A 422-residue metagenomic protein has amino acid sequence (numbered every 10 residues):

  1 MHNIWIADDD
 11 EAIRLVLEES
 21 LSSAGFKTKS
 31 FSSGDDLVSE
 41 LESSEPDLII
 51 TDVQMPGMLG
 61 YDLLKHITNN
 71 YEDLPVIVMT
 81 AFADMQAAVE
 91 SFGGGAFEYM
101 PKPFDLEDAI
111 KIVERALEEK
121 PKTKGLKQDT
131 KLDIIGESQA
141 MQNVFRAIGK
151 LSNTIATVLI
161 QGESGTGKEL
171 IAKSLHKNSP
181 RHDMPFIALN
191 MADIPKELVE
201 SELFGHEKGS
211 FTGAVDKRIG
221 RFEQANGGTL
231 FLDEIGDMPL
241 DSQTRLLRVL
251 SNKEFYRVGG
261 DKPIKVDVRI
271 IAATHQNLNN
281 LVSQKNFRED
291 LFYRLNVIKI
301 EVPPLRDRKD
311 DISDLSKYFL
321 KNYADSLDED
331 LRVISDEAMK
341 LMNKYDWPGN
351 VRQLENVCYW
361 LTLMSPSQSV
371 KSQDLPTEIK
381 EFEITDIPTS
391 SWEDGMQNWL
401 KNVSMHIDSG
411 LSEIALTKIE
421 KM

Functional and structural regions predicted by a protein language model:
H2, L132-G136, N143, L203 (+3 more regions): Bacterial helix-turn-helix/winged-helix DNA-binding modules and their immediately adjacent linkers
H2, S32-S33, L59-D62: Acidic catalytic/metal-coordinating carboxylates
D8, D52, T80, E234: Active-site residues of response regulator receiver
R14, P56, T80, D84 (+1 more regions): The feature encodes the CheY-like receiver
L106-E163: Flexible nucleotide-interacting loop at or near the entrance of a catalytic core
E107, K111-E118, Q139, S179-M184 (+2 more regions): Nucleotide-binding/hydrolysis machinery
A147-T212, E223-P239, P304-K309: Conserved post-Walker A coupling segment in P-loop NTPases
